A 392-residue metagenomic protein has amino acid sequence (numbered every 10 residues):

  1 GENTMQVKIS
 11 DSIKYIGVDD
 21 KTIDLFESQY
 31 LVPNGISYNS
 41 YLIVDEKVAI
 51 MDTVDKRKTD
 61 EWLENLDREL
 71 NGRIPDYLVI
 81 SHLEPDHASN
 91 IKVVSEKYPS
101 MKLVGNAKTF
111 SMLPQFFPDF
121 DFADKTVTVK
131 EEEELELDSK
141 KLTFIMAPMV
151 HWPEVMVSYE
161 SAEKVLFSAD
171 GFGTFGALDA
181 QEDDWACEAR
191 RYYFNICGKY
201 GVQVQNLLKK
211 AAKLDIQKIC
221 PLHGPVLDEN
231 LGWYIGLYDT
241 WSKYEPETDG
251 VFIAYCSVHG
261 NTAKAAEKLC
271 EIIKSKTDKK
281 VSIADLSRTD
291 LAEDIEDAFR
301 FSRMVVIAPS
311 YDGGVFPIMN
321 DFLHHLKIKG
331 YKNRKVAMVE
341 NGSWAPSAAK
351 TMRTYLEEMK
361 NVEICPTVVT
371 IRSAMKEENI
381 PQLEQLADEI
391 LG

Functional and structural regions predicted by a protein language model:
G1-T4: Short, Lys/Arg-enriched N-terminal segments with co-localized hydrophobic residues within the first ~10-30 amino acids
Q6-L66, V157-E160, K164-S168, T262: Conserved beta-strand hairpin/beta-sheet module of binuclear metal-dependent hydrolase folds, prominently
K8-D11, G105-V155, Y200-N206: Metallo-beta-lactamase
L42, V157-P221, D228-Y255: Metal-dependent phosphodiesterase/nuclease catalytic metal-binding core
E46, R57-V104: Active-site metal-binding motif and surrounding structural segment of the metallo-beta-lactamase
M51-T53, P75-L83, L103-N106, L166-D170 (+1 more regions): Active-site neighborhood of phospho(di)ester-bond hydrolases with catalytic His/Asp-centered motifs
L178-I219, H223-V226, K268-A284, D294-G392: FMN-binding flavodoxin-like domain, especially the glycine-rich phosphate-binding loop
A254-S275: Short, charged N-terminal beta->alpha structural module
